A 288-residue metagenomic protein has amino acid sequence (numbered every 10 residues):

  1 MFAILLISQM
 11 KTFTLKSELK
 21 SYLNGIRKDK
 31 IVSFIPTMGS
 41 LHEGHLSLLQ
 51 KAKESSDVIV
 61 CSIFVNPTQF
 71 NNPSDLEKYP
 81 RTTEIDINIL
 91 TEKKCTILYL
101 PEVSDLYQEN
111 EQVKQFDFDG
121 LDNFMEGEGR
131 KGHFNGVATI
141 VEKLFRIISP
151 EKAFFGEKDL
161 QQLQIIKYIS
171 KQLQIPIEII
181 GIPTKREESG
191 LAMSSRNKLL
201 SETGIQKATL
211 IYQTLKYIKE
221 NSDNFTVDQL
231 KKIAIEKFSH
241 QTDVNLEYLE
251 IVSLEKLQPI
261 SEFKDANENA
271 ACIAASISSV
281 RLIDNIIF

Functional and structural regions predicted by a protein language model:
F2-D243, K256, S279, I286: Nucleotidyltransferase catalytic core that binds NTPs
F238, E250-F288: A C-terminal functional module that forms or caps the active site or interfaces directly with catalytic machinery
D243-I251: Active-site-adjacent helical/loop segments in soluble small-molecule enzymes
